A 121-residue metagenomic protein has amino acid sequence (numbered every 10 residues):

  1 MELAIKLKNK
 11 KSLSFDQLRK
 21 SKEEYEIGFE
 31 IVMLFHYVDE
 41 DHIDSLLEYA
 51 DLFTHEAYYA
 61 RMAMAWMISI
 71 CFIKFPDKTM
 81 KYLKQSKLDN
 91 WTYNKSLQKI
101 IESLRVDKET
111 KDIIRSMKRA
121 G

Functional and structural regions predicted by a protein language model:
M1-G121: Alpha-helical scaffold domains
